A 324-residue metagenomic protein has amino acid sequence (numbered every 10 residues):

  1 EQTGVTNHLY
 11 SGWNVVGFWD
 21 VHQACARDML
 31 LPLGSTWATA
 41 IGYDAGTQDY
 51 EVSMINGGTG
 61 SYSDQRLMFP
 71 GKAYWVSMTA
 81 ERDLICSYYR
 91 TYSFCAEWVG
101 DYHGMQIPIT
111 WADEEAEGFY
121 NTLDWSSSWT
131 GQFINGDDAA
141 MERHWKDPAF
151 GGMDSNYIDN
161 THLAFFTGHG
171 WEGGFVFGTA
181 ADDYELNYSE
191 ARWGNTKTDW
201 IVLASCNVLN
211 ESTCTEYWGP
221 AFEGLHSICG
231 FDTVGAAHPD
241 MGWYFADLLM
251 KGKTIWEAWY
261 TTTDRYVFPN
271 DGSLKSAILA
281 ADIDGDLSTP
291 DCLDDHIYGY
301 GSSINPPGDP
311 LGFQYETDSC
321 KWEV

Functional and structural regions predicted by a protein language model:
E1-Y88: N-terminal exported-region signature
L67-M68, N156-D159, W193-K197, A221-E223: Extracellular/periplasmic catalytic domains that process cell-envelope and extracellular macromolecules
Y89-G170: A domain-level signal for caspase-like cysteine endopeptidase catalytic cores and their zymogen-processing architecture
G100-M105, D138-A140, G168-G174, S205-S212 (+1 more regions): Solvent-exposed loop/turn segments at secondary-structure junctions within structured extracellular/periplasmic domains
P148-M153, A180-R192, E211-G219: Alpha-helical scaffolding within the catalytic cores of extracellular/periplasmic polymer-degrading hydrolases
G170-W200, N207: A short, glycine/acidic-enriched catalytic loop
V208-V324: Active-site-proximal C-terminal subdomain of hydrolase catalytic domains
